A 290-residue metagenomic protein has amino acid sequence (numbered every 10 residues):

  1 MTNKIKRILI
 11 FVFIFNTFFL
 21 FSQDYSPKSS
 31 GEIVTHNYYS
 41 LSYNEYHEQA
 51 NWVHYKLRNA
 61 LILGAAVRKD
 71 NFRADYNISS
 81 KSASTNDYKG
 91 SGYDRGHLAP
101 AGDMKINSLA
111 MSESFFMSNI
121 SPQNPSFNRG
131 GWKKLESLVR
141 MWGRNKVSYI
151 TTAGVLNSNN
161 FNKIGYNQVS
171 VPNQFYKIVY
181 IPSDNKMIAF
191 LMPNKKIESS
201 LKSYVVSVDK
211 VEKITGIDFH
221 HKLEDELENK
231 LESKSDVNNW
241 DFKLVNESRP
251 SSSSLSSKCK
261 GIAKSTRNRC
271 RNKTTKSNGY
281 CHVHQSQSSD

Functional and structural regions predicted by a protein language model:
M1-D24: Bacterial Sec-dependent N-terminal signal peptides
D24-V34: Short, extreme N-terminal leader segments that mark the start of a protein/domain
S29-S30, Y38-Y43, N167, Y176-Y180: Short, surface-exposed beta-strand/loop micro-motifs that present aromatic residues
I33-D94: Short, His- and charge-rich active-site/binding loops that engage polyanionic ligands
N37-Y39, Q49-W52, V147-S148, Q174-Y176 (+2 more regions): Short, surface-exposed beta-edge/turn micro-motifs
Y43-E48, Y55-L61, V155, Y180-N185 (+2 more regions): Short, flexible beta-strand-to-coil junctions
I78-S252: Domain-level detector of nuclease and nuclease-like folds in predominantly extracellular/periplasmic contexts
S235-D290: Intrinsically disordered, low-complexity regulatory regions of eukaryotic proteins
